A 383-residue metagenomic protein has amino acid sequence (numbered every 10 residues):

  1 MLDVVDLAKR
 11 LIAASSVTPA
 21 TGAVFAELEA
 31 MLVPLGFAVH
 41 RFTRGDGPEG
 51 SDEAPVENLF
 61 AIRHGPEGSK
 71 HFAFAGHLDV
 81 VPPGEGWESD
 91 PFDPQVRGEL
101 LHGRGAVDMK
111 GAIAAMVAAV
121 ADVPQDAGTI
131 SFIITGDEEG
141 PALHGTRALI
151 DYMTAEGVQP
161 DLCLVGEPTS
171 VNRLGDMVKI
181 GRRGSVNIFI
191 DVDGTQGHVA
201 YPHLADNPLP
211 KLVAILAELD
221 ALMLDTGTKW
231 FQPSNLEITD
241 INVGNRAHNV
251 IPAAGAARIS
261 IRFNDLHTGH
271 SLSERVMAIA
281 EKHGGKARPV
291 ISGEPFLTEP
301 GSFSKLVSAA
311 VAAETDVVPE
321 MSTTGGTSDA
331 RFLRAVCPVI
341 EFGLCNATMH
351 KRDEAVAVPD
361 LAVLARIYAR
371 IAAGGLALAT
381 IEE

Functional and structural regions predicted by a protein language model:
M1-A73, H77-P83, A254-S260, S271-A278 (+1 more regions): N-terminal helical capping/dimerization or prosegment-like subdomains of hydrolases acting on amide or phosphate bonds
V39, A61, P94-V96, I238-I241: A structural signal for short hydrophobic beta-strand segments in well-ordered beta-sheet cores
H40, F72-F74, I133, L164 (+1 more regions): Hydrophobic/aromatic beta-strand patches that form the interior of the parallel beta-sheet core in alpha/beta enzyme
T43, I134, P289-I291: Residue-level recognition of beta-strand->loop/alpha-helix junctions
S69-I134, V363: Active-site metal-coordination/substrate-binding segment of hydrolases, especially metallo-dependent peptidases
V81-R97, L164, G181-F189, A309 (+1 more regions): Acidic-glycine-rich active-site phosphate/pyrophosphate-binding loop
M109-G181, T228, E383: Acidic/histidine-rich catalytic neighborhood of metal-dependent amide-processing enzymes
P168-R173, I180, V186-E383: Metal-dependent amide/peptide-bond hydrolase catalytic core, centered on the "pita-bread" metallohydrolase fold
